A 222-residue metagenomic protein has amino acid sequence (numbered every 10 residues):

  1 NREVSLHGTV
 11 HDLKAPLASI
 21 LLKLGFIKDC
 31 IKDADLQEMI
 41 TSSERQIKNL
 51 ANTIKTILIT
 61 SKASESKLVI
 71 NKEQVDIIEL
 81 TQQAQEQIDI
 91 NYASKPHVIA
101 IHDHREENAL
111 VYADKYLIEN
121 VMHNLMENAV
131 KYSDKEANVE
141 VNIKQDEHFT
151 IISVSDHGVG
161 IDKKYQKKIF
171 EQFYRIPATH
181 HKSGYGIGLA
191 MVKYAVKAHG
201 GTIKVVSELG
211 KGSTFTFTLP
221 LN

Functional and structural regions predicted by a protein language model:
N1-F26: Primarily the dimerization/phosphotransfer
S42-L50: Short alpha-helical segment of the dimerization/phosphotransfer core of two-component systems
N49-S61: Coiled-coil phosphoacceptor/dimerization helix of two-component systems
E65-I70, L110-A113: Conserved micro-motifs of the catalytic ATP-binding
N91-H102: Short conserved segments within the C-terminal catalytic ATPase subdomain
I161-F173: Short conserved segment of the HATPase_c
